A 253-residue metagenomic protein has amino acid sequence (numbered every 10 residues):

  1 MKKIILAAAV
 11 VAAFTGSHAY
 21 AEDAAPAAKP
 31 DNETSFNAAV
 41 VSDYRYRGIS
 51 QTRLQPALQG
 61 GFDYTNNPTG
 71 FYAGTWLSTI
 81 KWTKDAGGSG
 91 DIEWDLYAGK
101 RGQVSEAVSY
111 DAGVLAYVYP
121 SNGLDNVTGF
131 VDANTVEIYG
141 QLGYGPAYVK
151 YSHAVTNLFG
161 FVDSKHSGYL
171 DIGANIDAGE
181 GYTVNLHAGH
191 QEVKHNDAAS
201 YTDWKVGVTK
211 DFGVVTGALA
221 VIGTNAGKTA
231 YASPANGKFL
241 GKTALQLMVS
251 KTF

Functional and structural regions predicted by a protein language model:
M1-E33: Cleavable N-terminal export/targeting peptides
Y20-K81: Short glycine/proline- and aromatic-enriched beta-strand/turn motifs that initiate or cap beta-hairpins
N32, L54-L58, G90-W94, D132-I138 (+4 more regions): Residues that define the transmembrane beta-barrel architecture of outer-membrane proteins
A38-S42, G60-N66, L96-K100, V114 (+4 more regions): Residues on the lipid-exposed face of transmembrane beta-strands in outer-membrane beta-barrel proteins
V40-Y46, N66-P68, L77-K81, G102 (+7 more regions): Transmembrane beta-strands of outer-membrane beta-barrel pores
F71-D132: Surface-exposed loop and membrane-interface regions of Gram-negative outer-membrane beta-barrel proteins
N126-H195, V221: Detector for outer-membrane/organellar transmembrane beta-barrel domains, recognizing the amphipathic beta-strand
V206, K210-V215, V221, F239-F253: Outer-membrane beta-barrel "beta-signal"
